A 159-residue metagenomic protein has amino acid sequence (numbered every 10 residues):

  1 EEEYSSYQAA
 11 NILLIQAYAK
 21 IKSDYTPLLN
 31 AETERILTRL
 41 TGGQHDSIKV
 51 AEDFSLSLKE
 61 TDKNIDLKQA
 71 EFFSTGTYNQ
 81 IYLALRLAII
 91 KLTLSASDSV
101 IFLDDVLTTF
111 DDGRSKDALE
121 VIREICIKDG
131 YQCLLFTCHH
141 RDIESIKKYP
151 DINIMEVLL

Functional and structural regions predicted by a protein language model:
E1-T41: Charged, surface-exposed helical/loop "interaction arms" that form contiguous linear patches used for dimerization
Y7, L37, I81, D104 (+2 more regions): Hydrophobic, well-ordered secondary-structure elements that form the walls of internal hydrophobic environments
L13, G42-T61, S99-L103: Long, charged, glycine-rich C-terminal linkers/tails
K22-N30, L56-L87, V106-G113: Conserved ABC ATPase signature
F54-S55, L107, H140-I143: Conserved nucleotide-binding/hydrolysis micro-motifs of P-loop NTPases
T75-F102, V121: GG-anchored amphipathic helix commonly corresponding to the ABC/SMC/Rad50 NBD signature/C-loop
L94-A96, F110-K116: Conserved ATPase-coupling elements of RecA-like P-loop NTPase cores
R114-L159: C-terminal lobe/lid and adjacent interdomain/linker elements of RecA-like ASCE P-loop ATPase modules
